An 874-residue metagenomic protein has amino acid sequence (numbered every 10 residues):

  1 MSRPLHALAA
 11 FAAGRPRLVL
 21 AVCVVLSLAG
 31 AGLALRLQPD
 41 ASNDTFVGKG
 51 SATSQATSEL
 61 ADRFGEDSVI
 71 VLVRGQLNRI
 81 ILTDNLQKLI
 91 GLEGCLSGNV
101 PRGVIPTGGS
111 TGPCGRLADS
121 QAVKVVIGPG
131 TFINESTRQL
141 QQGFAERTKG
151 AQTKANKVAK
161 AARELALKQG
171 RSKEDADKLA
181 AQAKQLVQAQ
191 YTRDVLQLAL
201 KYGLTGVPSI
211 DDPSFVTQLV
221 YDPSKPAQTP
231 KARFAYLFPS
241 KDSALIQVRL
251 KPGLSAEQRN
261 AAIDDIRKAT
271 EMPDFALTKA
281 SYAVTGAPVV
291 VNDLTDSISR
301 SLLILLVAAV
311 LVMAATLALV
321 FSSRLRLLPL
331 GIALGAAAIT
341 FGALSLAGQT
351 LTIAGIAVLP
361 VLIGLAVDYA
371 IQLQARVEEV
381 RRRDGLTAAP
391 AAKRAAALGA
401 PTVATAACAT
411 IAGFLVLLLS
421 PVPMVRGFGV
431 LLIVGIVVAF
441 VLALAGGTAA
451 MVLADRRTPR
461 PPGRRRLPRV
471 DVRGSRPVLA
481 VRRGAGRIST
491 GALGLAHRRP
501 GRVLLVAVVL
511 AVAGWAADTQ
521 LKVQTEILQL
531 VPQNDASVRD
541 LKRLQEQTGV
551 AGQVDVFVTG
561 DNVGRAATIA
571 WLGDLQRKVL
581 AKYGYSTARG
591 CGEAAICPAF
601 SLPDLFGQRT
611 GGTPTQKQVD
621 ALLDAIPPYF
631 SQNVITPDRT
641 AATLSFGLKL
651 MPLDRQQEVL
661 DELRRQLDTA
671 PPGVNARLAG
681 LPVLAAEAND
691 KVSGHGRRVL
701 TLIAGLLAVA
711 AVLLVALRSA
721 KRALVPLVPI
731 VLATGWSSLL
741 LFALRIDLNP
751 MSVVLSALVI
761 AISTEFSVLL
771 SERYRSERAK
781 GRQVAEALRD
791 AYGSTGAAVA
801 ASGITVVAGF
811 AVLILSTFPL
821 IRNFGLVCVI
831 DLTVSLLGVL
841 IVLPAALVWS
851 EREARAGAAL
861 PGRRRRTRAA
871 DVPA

Functional and structural regions predicted by a protein language model:
M1-D40, A449, R457, G463-E526 (+4 more regions): Signature of alpha-helical transmembrane segments and their immediate interfacial
V19, A34-E93, R102-T107, K160-R163 (+8 more regions): Solvent-exposed, non-transmembrane loop/terminal regulatory segments of multi-pass membrane proteins
D62, L167, K173-S323, G573 (+1 more regions): Extracytoplasmic
L89-L237, K241-S243, S281, T587-A625: Alpha-helical transmembrane helix bundles of large polytopic membrane transport and channel proteins
R300-L351, L419-P423, V699-R745, L815: Interfacial segments of transmembrane alpha-helices in multi-pass membrane proteins
T316, L344, A404-G447, M451-V452 (+5 more regions): Hydrophobic, glycine/alanine-rich multi-pass transmembrane helices and their short helix-loop junctions in large
V361-R382, V403-T410, F440, A445-G446 (+4 more regions): Short helical (or helix-break) motifs at transmembrane helix termini and adjacent helical loops in multi-pass membrane
V380-C408, R778-I804: Helix-loop junctions and hydrophobic alpha-helical segments within the transmembrane domains of large membrane
